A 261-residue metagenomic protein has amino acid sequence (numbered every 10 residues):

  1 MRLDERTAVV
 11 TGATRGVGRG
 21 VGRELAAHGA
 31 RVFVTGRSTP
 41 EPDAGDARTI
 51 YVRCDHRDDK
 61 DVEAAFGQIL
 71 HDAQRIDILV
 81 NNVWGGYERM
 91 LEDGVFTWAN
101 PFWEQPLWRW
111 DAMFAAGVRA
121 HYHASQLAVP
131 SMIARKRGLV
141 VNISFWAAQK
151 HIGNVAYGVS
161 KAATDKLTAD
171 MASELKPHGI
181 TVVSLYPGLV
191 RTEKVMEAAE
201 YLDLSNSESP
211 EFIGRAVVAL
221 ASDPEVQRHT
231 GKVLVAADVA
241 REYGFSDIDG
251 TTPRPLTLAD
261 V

Functional and structural regions predicted by a protein language model:
T7, T14-R15: Conserved glycine-rich cofactor-binding loop
H28-D43: Conserved glycine-rich Rossmann-like NAD(P)H-binding loop of the short-chain dehydrogenase/reductase
D46-K60: Rossmann-fold cofactor-recognition segment
A64-H71, M90-L91, F96-E104, W108-A115: Active-site Tyr-X3-Lys motif and surrounding loop/helix of classical short-chain dehydrogenase/reductase
G85-G86, A99-R109, L139-A163, T168-P177 (+1 more regions): Catalytic loop of short-chain dehydrogenase/reductase
S125-Q126, A169: A short, exposed helix-loop element centered on a Lys and neighboring polar residues
S184, L202-V261: C-terminal helical subdomain
